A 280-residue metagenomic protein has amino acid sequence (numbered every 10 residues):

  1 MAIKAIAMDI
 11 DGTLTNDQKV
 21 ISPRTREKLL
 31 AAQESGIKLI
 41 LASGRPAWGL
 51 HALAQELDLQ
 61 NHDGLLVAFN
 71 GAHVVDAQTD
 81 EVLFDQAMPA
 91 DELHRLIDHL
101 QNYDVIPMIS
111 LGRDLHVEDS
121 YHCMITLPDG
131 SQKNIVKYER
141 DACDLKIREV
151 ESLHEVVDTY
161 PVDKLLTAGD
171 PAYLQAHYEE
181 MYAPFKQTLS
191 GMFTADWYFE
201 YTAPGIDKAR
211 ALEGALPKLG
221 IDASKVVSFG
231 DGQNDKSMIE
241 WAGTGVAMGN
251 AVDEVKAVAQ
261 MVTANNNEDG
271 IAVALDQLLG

Functional and structural regions predicted by a protein language model:
M1-A5, S22, F199-G280: Mg2+-dependent phosphoryl-transfer enzymes with acidic/Ser/Thr/Gly-rich catalytic loops
K4-K19: Asp-based phosphoryl-transfer active-site loop
V20-G36, D85-E92, I147-V150, A203-P217 (+1 more regions): Short, acidic loop-to-helix structural element flanking the phosphoryl-transfer center in phosphate-processing enzymes
P23-K133: Active-site phosphate-binding/coordination module
T25, L50-A54, H177, M181 (+2 more regions): Hydrophobic packing residues within well-ordered alpha-helices of enzyme cores
G36-I40, H62-G64, K164, S224-K225 (+1 more regions): Short active-site oxyanion
L57, H62, N70, P184-Q187 (+2 more regions): Short, structured coil segments at secondary-structure junctions
H99, Y103-V105, S110-F229: Conserved acidic, metal-coordinating active-site core of Asp-based, Mg2+-dependent phosphoryl-transfer enzymes
